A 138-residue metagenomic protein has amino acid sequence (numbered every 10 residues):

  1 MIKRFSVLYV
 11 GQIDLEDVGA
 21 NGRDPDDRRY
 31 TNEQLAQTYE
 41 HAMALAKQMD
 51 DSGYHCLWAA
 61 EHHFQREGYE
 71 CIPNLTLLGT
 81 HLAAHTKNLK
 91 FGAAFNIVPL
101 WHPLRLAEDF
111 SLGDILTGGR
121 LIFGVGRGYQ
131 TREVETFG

Functional and structural regions predicted by a protein language model:
M1-K90: N-terminal beta1-alpha1-beta2 module of alpha/beta enzyme domains
K3-Q37, P99-G138: Flexible, glycine-rich active-site loops centered on histidine and acidic residues that chelate a metal or position
A60, A94, G124-G126: Structural motif
F64-R66, I97-L100: Short histidine/acidic/glycine/proline-rich micro-motifs that form metal- and phosphate-coordinating active-site loops
F91-I97: N-terminal glycine-rich flavin-associated loop
